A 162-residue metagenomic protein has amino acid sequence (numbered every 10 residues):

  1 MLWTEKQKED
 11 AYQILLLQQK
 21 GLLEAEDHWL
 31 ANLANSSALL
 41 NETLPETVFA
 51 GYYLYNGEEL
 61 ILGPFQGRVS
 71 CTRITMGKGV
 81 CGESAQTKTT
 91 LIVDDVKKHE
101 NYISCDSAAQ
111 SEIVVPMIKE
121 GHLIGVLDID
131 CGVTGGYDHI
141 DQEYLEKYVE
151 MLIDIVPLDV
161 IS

Functional and structural regions predicted by a protein language model:
M1-G63, K147, I155-S162: Intrinsically disordered, low-complexity terminal regulatory regions
T47, Y55-C105: Regulatory sensory and allosteric helical modules in signal-transduction proteins and certain transcription factors
F49, V114, V126: Short hydrophobic/aromatic beta-strand element in the GNAT-like acyltransferase core that lines or flanks the acyl-donor
S111-I118: A short, aliphatic-rich beta-strand micro-motif
I118-C131: Sensory-domain boundary capping and coupling elements
V133-G135: A generic structural motif
Y137-I155: Amphipathic alpha-helical "output/dimerization" segments
